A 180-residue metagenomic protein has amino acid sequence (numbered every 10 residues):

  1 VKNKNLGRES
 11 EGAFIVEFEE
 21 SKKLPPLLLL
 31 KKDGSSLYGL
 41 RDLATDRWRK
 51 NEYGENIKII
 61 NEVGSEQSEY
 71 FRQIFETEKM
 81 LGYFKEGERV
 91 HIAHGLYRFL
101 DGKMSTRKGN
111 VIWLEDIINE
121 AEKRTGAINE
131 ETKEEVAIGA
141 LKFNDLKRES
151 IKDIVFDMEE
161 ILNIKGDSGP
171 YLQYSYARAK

Functional and structural regions predicted by a protein language model:
K2-L162, Q173-R178: Alpha-helical recognition segments enriched in aromatics with Gly/Pro capping that present substrate-recognition
S168-Y171: Extended amphipathic alpha-helical segments enriched in small hydrophobics
